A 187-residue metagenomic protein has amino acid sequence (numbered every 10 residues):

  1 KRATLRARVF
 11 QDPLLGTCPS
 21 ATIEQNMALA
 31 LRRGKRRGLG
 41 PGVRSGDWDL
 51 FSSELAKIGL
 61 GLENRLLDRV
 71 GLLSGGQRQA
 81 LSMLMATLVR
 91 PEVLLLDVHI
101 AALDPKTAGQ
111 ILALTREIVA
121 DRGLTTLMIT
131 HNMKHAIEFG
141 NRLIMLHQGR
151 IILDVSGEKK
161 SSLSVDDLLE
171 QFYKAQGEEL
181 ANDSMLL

Functional and structural regions predicted by a protein language model:
K1-A7, L15, P19, R37-G40 (+2 more regions): ABC ATPase NBD coupling module
A21-R36: Q-loop/switch helix immediately C-terminal to the Walker
A86-T87: ABC ATPase C-loop
L94-V98: Catalytic Walker B motif of ABC-type/P-loop ATPase nucleotide-binding domains
P105-T107: Helix N-cap at the start of a conserved alpha-helix in ABC-type nucleotide-binding domains
G109-R122: Helical segment within the ABC ATPase nucleotide-binding domain
T130-H131: H-loop/switch region of ABC-family ATPase nucleotide-binding domains
R150-K174: Conserved beta-strand-loop-alpha-helix hinge in the C-terminal portion of ABC ATPase nucleotide-binding domains
